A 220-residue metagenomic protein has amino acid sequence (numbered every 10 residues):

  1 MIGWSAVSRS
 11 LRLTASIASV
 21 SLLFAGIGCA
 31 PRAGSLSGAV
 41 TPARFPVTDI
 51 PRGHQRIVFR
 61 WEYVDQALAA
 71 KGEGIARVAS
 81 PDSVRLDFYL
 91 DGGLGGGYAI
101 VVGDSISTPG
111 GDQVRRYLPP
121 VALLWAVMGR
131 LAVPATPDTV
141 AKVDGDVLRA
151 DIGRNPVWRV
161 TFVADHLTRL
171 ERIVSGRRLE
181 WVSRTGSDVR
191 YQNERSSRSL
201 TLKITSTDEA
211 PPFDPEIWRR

Functional and structural regions predicted by a protein language model:
M1-C29: Sec-dependent bacterial lipoprotein signal peptides
G28-S80, G111, L118, P211-R220: N-terminal leader/targeting segments and the immediate start of mature chains
R60-D65, A70-I106: N-terminal beta-strand/beta-hairpin edge segment
F88-L90, G110, R172, N193: Residue-level recognition of conserved beta-strand positions in structured domain cores
D91-G95, Q113-R116, N155-W158, G176: Short, surface-exposed beta-strand-loop junctions and turns on beta-sheet-rich folds
G95-G103, L118-V121, L179-V182, L200-K203: A short, polar/proline- and glycine-enriched secondary-structure boundary/capping micro-motif
I106-P137: Acidic/charged, solvent-exposed loop-and-adjacent secondary-structure segments enriched in E/D, K/R, S/T, and G/P
A141-R220: Gly/Pro-enriched, hydrophobic low-complexity segments that function as extracytoplasmic propeptides/linkers
